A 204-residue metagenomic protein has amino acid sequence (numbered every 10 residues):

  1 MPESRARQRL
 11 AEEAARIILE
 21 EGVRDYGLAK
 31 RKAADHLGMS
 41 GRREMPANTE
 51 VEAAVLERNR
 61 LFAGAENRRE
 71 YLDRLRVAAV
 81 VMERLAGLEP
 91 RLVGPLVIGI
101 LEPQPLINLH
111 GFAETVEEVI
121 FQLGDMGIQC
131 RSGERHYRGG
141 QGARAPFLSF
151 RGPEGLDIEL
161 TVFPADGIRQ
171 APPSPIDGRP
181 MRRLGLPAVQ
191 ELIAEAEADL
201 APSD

Functional and structural regions predicted by a protein language model:
S4-V23, K30-P103, E114-D204: Catalytic core of pol beta-like nucleotidyltransferases
L106, H110-F112: Mid-length scaffold segments of soluble, non-membrane domains
